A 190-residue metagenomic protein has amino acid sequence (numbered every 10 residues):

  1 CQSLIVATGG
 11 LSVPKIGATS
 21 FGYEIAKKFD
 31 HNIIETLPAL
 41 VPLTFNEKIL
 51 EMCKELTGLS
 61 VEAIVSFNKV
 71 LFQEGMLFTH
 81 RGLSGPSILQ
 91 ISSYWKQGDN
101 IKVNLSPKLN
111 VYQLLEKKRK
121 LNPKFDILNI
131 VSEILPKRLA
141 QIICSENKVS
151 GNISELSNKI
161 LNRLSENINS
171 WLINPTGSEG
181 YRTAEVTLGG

Functional and structural regions predicted by a protein language model:
C1-A18, I25-K27, M76-R81: Short hydrophobic core segments
V6, I33-T36, G177-S178: General beta-strand structural signal in soluble alpha/beta enzymes
S12, A39, I49-M52, T79 (+3 more regions): Glycine-rich, flexible loop/turn motifs
A18-F21, I49: Short, glycine/charged-enriched secondary-structure capping and boundary segments
F21-G22, L164: Generic structural signal for hydrophobic residues
Y23-I33: Gly/Ser/Thr-rich active-site loops/lids in small-molecule metabolic enzymes that frequently grip phosphoryl groups
H31-L37, V41-K159: An anion/pyrophosphate-binding glycine-rich loop and adjacent beta-alpha core in soluble alpha-beta enzymes
Q141-G190: A glycine-rich dinucleotide-binding beta-alpha-beta segment and adjacent secondary-structure elements that constitute
